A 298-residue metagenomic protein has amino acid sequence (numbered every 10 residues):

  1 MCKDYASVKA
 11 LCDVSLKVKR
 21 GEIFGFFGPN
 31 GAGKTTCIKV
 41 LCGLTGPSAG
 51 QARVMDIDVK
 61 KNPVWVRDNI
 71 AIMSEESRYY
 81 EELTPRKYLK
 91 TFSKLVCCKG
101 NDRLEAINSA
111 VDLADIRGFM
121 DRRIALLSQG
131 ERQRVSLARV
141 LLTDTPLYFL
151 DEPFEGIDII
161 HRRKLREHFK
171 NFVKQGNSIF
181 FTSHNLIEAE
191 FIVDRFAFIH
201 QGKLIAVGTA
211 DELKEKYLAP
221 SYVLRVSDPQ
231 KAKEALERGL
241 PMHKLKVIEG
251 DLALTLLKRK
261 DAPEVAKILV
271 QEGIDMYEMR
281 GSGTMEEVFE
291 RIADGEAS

Functional and structural regions predicted by a protein language model:
E82, R123-L127: Conserved ABC ATPase signature
K90, K94, D102-F119: Conserved ABC ATPase "signature" region
L137: Hydrophobic anchor residue at the start of the ABC signature
Y148-E152: Catalytic Walker B motif of ABC-type/P-loop ATPase nucleotide-binding domains
R166-L256: ABC transporter nucleotide-binding domain
L257-S298: C-terminal coupling/interaction segments
